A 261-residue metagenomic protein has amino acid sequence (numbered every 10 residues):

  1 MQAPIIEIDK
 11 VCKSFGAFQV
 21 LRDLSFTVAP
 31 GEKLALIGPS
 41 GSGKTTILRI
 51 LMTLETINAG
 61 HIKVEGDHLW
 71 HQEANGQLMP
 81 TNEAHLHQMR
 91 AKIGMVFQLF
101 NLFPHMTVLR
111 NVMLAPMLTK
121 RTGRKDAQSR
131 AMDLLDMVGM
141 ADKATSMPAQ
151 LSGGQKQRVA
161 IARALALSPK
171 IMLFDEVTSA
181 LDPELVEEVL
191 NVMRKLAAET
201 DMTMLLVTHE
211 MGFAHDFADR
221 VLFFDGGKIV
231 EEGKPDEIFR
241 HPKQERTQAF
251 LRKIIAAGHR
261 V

Functional and structural regions predicted by a protein language model:
A3-G226, V230-P235: ABC family nucleotide-binding domain
D236-V261: C-terminal boundary and immediately downstream tail of ABC-type ATPase nucleotide-binding domains
